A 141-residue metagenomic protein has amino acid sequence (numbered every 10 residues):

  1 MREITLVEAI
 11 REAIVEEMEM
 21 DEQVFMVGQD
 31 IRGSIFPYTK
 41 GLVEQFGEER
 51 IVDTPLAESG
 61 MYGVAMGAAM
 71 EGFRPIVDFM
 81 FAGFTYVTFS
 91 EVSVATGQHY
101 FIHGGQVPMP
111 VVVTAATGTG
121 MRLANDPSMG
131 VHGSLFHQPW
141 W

Functional and structural regions predicted by a protein language model:
M1-W141: Thiamine diphosphate
